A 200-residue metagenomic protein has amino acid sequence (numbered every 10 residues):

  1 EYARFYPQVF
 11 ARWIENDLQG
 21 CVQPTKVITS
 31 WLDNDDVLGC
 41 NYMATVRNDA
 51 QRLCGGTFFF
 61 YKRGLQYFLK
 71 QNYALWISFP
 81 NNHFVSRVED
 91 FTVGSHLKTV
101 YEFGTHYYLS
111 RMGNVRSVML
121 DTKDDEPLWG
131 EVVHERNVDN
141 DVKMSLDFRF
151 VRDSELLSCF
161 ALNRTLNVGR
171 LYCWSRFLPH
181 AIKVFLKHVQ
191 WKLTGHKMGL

Functional and structural regions predicted by a protein language model:
E1-W31: Active-site-proximal specificity loops/subdomain of glycosyltransferases
Q23-K26, L53-G55, D124-D125: Short, well-ordered loop/turn elements at secondary-structure boundaries
L32-V37: The conserved acidic donor/metal-binding loop of glycosyltransferases
L38-T45, L69-N72, V142: A short acidic (Asp/Glu
M43-Y61: Conserved donor-nucleotide/metal-binding helix-loop-beta segment in metal-dependent transferases, i.e., the alpha-helix
F59-Y73: Short beta-strand-to-loop element that shapes/binds the nucleotide-sugar donor at the catalytic cleft/hinge
N72-F84: Ligand-binding grooves and catalytic loops that recognize ribose/phosphate and carbohydrate rings, and esterified lipid
N81-L200: C-terminal catalytic/acceptor-binding lobe
